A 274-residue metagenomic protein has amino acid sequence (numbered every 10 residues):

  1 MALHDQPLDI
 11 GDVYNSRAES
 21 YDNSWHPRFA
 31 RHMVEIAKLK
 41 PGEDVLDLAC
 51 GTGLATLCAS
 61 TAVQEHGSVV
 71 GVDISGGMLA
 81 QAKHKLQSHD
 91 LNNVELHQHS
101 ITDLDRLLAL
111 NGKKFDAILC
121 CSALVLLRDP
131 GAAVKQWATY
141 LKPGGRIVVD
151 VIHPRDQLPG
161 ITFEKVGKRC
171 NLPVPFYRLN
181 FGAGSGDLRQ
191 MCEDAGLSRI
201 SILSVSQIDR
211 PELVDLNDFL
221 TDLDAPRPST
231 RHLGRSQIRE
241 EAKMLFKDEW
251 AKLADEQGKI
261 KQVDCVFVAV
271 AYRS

Functional and structural regions predicted by a protein language model:
M1-A18: N-terminal, positively charged/glycine-rich alpha-helical extensions of SAM-dependent methyltransferases
L3, T52-L54, F181-S274: Conserved Class I S-adenosyl-L-methionine
S24-E43, C58: Conserved alpha-helix/loop element of class I SAM-dependent methyltransferases that forms part of the SAM/SAH-binding
D44-L107: Class I SAM-dependent methyltransferase SAM/SAH-binding core
E65-H66, L141-R146: Short glycine-dipeptide loop
D105-I118: A short acidic, Gly/Pro-enriched loop at the edge of an enzyme's catalytic core that lines a small-molecule cofactor
D116-P130, H153: A short SAM/SAH-binding and catalytic strip from SAM-dependent methyltransferases
G131-A132, R146-L213: Conserved catalytic/acceptor-binding region of the Class I
